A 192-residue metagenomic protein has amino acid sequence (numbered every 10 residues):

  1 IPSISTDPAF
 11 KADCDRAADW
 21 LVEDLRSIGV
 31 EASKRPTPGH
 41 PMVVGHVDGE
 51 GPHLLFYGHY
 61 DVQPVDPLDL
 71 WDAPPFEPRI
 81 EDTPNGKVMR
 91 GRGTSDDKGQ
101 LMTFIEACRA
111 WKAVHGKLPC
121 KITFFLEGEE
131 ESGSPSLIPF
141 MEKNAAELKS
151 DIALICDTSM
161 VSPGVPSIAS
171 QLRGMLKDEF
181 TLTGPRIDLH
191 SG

Functional and structural regions predicted by a protein language model:
I1-T94, W111-L118: Acidic/His- and Gly-rich active-site-bordering loop/insert found across diverse amide/peptide-bond hydrolases
M42, K121, M175-K177: Broad gene-expression machinery/nucleic-acid interaction feature
Y60-Q63, S159, P185: Short glycine-rich anion-binding loops that position phosphate/pyrophosphate groups of nucleotides and phosphorylated
V88, S95-Q171: Acidic/histidine-rich catalytic neighborhood of metal-dependent amide-processing enzymes
V88-R90, R186-G192: Short small-residue beta-strand/loop micro-motif enriched in glycine and branched aliphatics
V161, S170, M175-K177, H190-G192: Acidic-enriched catalytic cores of C-N bond-cleaving enzymes acting on peptides and small amides
D178-G184: Short beta-strand elements
